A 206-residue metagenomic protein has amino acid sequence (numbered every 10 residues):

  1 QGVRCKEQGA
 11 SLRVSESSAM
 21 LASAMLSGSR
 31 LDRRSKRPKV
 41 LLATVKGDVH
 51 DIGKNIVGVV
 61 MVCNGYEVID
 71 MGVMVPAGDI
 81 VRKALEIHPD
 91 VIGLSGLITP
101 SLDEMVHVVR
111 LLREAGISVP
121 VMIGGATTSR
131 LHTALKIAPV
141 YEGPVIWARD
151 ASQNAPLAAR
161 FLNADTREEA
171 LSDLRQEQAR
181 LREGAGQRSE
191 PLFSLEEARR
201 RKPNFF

Functional and structural regions predicted by a protein language model:
Q1-G2, M25-L94: ATP-dependent carboxylate/acyl-activation modules
G2-R13: Arg/Gly-rich low-complexity intrinsically disordered repeat tracts
V62-I69, E86-V91, L111-P120, P139-G143: Secondary-structure transition/capping motifs at alpha-helix termini and the adjoining loop/turn into the next element
V73-I80, T128-R130, Q153-N154: Short acidic loop-to-helix transition motifs that present clustered carboxylates
A77, P100-V109: Active-site-adjacent beta->alpha loops and helix N-cap segments on the catalytic face of soluble alpha/beta enzymes
G93-L97, V121-A126: Glycine-rich beta-strand-to-loop/alpha-helix junction loops that act as flexible
T127-E142: Glycine-rich, charge-decorated loop segments at or immediately adjacent to ligand/cofactor-binding or catalytic sites
S152-F206: Active-site loops and adjacent core secondary-structure elements that bind or stabilize anionic groups
